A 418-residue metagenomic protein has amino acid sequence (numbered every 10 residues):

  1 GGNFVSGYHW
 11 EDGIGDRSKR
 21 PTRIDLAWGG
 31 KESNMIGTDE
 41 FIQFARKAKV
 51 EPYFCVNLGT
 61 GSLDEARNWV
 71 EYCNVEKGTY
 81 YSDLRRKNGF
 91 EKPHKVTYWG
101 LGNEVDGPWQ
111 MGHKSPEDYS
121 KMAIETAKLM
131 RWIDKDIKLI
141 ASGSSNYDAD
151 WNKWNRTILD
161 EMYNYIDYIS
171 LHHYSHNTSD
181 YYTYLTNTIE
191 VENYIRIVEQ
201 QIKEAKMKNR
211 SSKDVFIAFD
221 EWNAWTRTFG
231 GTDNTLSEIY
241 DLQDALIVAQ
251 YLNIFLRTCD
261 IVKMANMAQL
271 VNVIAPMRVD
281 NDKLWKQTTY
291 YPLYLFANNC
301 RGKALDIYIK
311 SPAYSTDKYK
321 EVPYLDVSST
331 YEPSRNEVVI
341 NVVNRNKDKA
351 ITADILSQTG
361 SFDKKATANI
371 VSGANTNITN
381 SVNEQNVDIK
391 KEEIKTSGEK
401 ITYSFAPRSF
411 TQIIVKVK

Functional and structural regions predicted by a protein language model:
G1-S18, D39, N57-C73, N146-Y147: Aromatic-lined carbohydrate-binding surfaces of glycoside hydrolases
F4-T38, Q43, T79-W109, H176-N177: Aromatic- and acidic-residue-enriched carbohydrate-binding clefts of CAZyme catalytic domains
S33-F41, E76-E91, I124-E125, S145-E161 (+2 more regions): Alpha-helical scaffolding within the catalytic cores of extracellular/periplasmic polymer-degrading hydrolases
A45, W69, W99, I169 (+6 more regions): Conserved, mostly hydrophobic/aromatic
S115-L252, T258, I309-E321: Noncatalytic carbohydrate-binding groove/subsite architecture in carbohydrate-active enzymes
L252-Q269, I274-K318: Catalytic cores of secreted or luminal carbohydrate-active enzymes
V322-F362, A368, T411-I414: Carbohydrate-binding surface patches
S361-F405: Acidic, Ser/Thr/Pro-rich beta/coil linker or hinge segments at domain junctions
